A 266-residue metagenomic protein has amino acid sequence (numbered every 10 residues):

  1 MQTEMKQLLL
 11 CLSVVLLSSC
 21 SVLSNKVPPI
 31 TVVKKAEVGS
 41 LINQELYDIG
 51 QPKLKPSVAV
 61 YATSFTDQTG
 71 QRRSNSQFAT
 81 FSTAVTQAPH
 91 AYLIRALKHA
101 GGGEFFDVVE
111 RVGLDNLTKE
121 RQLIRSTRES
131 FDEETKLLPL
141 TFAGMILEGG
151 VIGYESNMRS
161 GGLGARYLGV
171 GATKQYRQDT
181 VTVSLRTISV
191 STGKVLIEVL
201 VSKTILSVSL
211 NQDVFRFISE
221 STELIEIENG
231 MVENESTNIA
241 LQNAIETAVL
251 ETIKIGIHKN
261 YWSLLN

Functional and structural regions predicted by a protein language model:
M1-C20: Sec-dependent bacterial lipoprotein signal peptides
Q2-E4, Q51-P52, L137-P139, R177: A general structural signal for short secondary-structure junctions and capping/turn motifs
S21-P56, E155, Q175-N266: C-terminal/domain-edge helix-coil "capping" segments
G39-I49, Q77-F78, H90-I94, T127-T135 (+1 more regions): N-terminal post-signal-peptidase region of extra-cytosolic proteins
S57-N157, T180-E198: N-terminal segment of the mature soluble domain
S74-N75, A79, A91, G161 (+3 more regions): Hydrophobic alpha-helical membrane segments
L123, S160-A165, Q212-V214: Outer-membrane beta-barrel translocator domains and adjoining extracellular loop/strand segments of Gram-negative
